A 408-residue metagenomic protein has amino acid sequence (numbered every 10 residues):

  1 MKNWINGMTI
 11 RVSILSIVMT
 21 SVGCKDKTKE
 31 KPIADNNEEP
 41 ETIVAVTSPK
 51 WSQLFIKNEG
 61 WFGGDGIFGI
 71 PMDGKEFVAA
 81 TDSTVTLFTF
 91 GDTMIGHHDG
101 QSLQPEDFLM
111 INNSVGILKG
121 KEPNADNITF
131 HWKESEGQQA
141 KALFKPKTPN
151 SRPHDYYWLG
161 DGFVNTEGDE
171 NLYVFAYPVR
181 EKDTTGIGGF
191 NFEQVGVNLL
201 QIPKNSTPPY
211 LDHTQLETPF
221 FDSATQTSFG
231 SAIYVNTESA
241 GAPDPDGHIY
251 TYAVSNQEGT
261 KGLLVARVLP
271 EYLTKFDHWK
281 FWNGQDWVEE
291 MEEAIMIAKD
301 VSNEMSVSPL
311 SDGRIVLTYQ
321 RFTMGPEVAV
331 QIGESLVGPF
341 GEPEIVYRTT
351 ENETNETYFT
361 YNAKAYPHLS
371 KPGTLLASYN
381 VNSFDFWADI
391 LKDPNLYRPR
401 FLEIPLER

Functional and structural regions predicted by a protein language model:
K2-V12: Bacterial N-terminal signal peptides that target proteins for export
T20-G23: C-terminal motif of bacterial Sec signal peptides marking the signal peptidase cleavage site
K27-F62, P71-D155, V164-T225, D244-D300 (+3 more regions): Beta-rich carbohydrate-recognition and catalytic domains
D65, Y157-L159, S228, V301-N303 (+2 more regions): Beta-rich catalytic cores
G69, G162, G241, M305-V307 (+1 more regions): Hydrophobic core register within WD40 beta-propeller blades
S228, I233-A242, A253: Long, low-complexity, proline- and polar/charged-enriched segments that are largely intrinsically disordered
